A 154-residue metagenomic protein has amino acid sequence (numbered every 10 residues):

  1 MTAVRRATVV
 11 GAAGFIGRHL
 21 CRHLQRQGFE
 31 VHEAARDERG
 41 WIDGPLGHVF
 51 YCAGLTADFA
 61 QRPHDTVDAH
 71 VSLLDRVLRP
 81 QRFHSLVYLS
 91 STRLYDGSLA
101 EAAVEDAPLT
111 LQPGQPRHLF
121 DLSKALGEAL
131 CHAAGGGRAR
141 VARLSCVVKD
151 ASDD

Functional and structural regions predicted by a protein language model:
V4-Q27: N-terminal Rossmann NAD(P)H-binding glycine-rich loop of SDR-like oxidoreductase domains
F29-E38: Conserved glycine-rich Rossmann-like NAD(P)H-binding loop of the short-chain dehydrogenase/reductase
E38-P80, T92-G97: NAD(P)H-binding glycine-rich loop region in Rossmannoid oxidoreductase-like domains and their noncatalytic homologs
D75-L119: Conserved Rossmann-fold NAD(P)-dependent oxidoreductase catalytic core, especially the SDR/UDP-sugar
Y95, H118, R140-D154: Flexible, glycine-rich beta-alpha linker
G114-R140: Active-site Tyr-X1-5-Lys
